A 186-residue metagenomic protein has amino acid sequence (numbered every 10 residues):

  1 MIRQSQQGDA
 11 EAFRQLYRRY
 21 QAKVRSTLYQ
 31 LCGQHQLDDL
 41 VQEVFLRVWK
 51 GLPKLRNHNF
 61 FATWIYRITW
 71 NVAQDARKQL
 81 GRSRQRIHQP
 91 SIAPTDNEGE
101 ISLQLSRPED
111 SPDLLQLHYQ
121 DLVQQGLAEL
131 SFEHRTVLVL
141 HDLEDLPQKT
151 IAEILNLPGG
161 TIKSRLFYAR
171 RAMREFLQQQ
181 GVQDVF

Functional and structural regions predicted by a protein language model:
Q4, Q85-A93, Q116, Q120-Q125 (+4 more regions): C-terminal edge and immediately downstream basic/flexible tail or linker adjoining helix-turn-helix-like DNA-binding
Q6-Q15, R25-E43, K54, G159 (+1 more regions): Short, charged helix-capping/linker segments at alpha-helix termini
Q6-Q7, F45-F61, Q79-L80: Sigma70-family region 2
R19-A22, Q30-G33, V139-L146: Short helix-capping/turn signature of helix-turn-helix
D39, Q124-T161: Helix-turn-helix DNA-binding module
D39-L46, N59-N71: Structural recognition of an alpha-helix C-terminal capping motif at a helix-to-coil junction
P53-N57, W70-Q89, Y168, Q179: Arg/Lys-rich amphipathic alpha helix in sigma70-family domain 2
R77-L103, L114: Short, basic/polar amphipathic helix motif occurring as a linker/hinge flanking DNA-binding modules in transcription
